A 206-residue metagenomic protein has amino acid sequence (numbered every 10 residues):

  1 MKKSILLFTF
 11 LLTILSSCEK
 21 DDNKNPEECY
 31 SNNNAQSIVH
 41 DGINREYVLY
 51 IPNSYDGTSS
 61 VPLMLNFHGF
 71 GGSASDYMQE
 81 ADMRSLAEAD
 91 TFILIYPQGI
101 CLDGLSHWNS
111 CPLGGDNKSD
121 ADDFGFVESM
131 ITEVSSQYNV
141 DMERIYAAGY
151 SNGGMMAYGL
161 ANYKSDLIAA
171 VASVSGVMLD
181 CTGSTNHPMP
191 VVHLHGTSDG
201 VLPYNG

Functional and structural regions predicted by a protein language model:
M1-P26: Bacterial Sec-dependent N-terminal signal peptides
C18-L63, S75-A81, L86-I93, S119-F124 (+2 more regions): A domain-start/cap signature at the N-terminus of enzymes
Y55, G69-S73, G99-G104, S151-M155 (+2 more regions): Solvent-exposed loop/turn segments at secondary-structure junctions within structured extracellular/periplasmic domains
M64-G69, Y96, L194: Structural cue for short, hydrophobic secondary-structure segments
T91-Y96, P190: A fold-wide structural signal in alpha/beta-hydrolase
Q98-D122: Cap/lid segment of the alpha/beta-hydrolase catalytic domain
G115-M142, G159: Alpha/beta-hydrolase active-site loop
A169-G206: The feature captures the conserved acid-bearing segment of alpha/beta-hydrolase catalytic domains
